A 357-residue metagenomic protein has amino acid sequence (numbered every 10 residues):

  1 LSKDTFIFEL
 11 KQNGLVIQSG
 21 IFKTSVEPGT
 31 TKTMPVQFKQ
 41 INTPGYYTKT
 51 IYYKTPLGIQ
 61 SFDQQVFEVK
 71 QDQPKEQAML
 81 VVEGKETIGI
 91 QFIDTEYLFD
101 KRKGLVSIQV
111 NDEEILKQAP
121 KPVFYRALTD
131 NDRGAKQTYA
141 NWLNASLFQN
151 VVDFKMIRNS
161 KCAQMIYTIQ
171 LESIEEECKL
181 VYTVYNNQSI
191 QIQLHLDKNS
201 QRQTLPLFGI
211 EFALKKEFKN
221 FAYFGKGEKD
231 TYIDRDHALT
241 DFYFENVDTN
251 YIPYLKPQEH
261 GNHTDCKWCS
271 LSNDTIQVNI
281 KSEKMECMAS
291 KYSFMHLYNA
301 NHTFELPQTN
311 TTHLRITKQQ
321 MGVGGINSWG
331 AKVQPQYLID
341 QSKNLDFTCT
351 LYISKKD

Functional and structural regions predicted by a protein language model:
L1-L98, I192: Carbohydrate-binding surfaces of carbohydrate-active enzymes
P74-D357: Beta-strand/loop-rich accessory regions of lumenal/periplasmic or secreted enzymes, predominantly carbohydrate-active
